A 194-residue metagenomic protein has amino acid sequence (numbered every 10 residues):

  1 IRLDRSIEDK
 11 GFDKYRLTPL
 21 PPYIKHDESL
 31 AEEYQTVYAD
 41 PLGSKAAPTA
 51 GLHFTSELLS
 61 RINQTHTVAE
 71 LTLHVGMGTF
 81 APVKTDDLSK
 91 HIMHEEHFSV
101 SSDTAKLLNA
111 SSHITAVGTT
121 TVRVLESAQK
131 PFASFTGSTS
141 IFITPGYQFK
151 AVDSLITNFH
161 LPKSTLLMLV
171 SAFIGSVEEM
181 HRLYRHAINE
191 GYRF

Functional and structural regions predicted by a protein language model:
I1-F194: Surface-exposed, charge/polar-rich loops and edge strands
